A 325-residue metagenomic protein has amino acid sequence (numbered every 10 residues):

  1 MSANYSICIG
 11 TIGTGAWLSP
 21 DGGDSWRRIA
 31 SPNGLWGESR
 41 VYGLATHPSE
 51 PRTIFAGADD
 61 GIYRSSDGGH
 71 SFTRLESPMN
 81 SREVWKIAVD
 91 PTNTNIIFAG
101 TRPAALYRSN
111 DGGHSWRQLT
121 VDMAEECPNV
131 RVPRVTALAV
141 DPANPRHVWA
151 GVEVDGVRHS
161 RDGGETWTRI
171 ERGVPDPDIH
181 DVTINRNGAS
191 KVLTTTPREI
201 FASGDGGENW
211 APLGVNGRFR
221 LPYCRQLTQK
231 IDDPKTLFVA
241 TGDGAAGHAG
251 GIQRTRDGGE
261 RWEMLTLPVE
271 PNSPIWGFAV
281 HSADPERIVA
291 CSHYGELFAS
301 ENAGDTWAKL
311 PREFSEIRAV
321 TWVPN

Functional and structural regions predicted by a protein language model:
M1-N325: Extracellular glycan-interacting surfaces
